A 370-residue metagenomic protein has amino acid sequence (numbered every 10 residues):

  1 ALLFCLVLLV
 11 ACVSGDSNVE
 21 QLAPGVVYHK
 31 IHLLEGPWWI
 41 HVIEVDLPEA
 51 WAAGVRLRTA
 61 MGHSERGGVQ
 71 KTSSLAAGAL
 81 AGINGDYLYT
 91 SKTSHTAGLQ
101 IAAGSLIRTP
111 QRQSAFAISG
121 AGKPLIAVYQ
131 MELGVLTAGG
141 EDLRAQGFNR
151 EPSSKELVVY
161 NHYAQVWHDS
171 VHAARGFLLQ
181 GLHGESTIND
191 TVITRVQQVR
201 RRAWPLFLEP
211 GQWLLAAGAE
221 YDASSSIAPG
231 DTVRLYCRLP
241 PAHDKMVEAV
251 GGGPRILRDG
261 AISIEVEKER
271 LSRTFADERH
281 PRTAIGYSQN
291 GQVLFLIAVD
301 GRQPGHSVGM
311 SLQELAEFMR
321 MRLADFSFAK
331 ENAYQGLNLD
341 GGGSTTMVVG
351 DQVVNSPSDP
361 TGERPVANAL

Functional and structural regions predicted by a protein language model:
A1-V10: Bacterial N-terminal signal peptides
C12-L370: Gly/Ser/Thr/Pro-rich low-complexity, intrinsically disordered segments
